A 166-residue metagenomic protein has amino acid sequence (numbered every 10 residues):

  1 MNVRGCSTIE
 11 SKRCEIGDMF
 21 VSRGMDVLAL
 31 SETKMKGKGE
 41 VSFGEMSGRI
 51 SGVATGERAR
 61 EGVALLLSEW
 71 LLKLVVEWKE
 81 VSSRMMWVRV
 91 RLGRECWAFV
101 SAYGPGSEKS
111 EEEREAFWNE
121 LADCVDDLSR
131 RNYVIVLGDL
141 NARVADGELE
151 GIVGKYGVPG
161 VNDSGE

Functional and structural regions predicted by a protein language model:
M1-E166: A shared catalytic/ligand-binding motif for oxyanion handling
